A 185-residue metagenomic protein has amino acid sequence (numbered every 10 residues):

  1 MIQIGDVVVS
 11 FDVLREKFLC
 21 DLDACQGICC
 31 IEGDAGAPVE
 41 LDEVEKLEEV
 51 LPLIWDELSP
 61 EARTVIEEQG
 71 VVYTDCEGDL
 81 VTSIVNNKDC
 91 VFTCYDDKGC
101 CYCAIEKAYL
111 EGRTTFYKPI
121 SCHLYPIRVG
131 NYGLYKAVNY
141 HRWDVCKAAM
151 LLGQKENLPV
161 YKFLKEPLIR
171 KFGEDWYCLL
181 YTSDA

Functional and structural regions predicted by a protein language model:
M1-K171: Hydrophobic scaffolds flanking metal-cofactor catalytic centers in soluble metalloenzymes
G173-W176, L180: Acidic, proline/glycine-rich low-complexity IDRs
Y181-A185: Conserved small/polar residues in nucleotide/adenosyl-binding loops
